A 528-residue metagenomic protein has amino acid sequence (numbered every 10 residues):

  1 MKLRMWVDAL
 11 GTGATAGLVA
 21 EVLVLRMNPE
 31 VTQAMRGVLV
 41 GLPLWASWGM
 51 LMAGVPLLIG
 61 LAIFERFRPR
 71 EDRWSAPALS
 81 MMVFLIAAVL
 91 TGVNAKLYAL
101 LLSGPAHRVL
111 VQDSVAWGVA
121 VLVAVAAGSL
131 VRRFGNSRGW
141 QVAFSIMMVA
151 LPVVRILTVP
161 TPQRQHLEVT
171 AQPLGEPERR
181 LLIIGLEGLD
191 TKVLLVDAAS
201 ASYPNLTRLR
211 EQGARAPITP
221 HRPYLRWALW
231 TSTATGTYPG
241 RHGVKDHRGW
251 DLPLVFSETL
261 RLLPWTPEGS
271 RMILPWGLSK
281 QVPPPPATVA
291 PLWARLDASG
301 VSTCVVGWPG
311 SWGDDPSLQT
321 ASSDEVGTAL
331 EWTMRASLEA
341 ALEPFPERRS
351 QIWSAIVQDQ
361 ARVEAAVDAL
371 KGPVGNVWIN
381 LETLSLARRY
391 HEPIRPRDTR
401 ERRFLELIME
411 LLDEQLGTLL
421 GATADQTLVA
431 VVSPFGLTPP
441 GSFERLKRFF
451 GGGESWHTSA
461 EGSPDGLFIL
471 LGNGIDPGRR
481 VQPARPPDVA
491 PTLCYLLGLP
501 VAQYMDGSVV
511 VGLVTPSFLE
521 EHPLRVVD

Functional and structural regions predicted by a protein language model:
E21-R36, E65-R66, T91-A106, L130-R132: Juxtamembrane "helix-exit" motif on the non-cytosolic side of transmembrane helices
A53-V125, E178-R179, D190-G372, V489 (+2 more regions): Active-site-proximal alpha/beta segments of enzymes that process anionic O-linked groups
N136-V159: Internal/C-terminal transmembrane anchor helices
L167-A171, L428, V432-L471, H522-L524: Histidine-centered active-site microenvironments of extracellular/periplasmic hydrolases and transferases
L174-L195, R208-L209, T233, L296 (+6 more regions): Beta-strand elements within well-structured catalytic alpha/beta cores of enzymes that handle phosphate/sulfate esters
R215, L446, F450-L499, V514-P516: Substrate-binding rim/cap in mid-to-C-terminal beta-strand-loop elements of soluble/periplasmic
D314-A321, A361-E414, T418: Active-site His/acidic residue clusters
T438-F443, A484-D488, L496-V527: Polar, surface-exposed loop/tail segments that function as active-site lids or cofactor/substrate-recognition elements
